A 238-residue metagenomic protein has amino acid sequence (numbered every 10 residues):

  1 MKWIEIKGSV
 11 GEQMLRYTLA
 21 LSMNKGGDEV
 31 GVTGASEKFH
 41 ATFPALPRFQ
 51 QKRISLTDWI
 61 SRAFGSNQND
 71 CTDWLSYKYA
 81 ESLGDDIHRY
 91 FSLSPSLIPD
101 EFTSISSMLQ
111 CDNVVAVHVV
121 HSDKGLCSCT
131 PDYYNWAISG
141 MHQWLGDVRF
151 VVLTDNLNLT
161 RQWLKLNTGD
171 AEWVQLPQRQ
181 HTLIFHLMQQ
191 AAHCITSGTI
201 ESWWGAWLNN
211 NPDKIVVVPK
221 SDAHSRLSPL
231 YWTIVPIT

Functional and structural regions predicted by a protein language model:
M1-K7, E29-V32, C111-H121, R149-V152: Short hydrophobic beta-strand segments
E5-L15, K124-S128: A short, glycine/small-residue-rich beta-strand->loop->alpha-helix junction that serves as a flexible
V10, L145-L227, Y231-I234: Donor-binding and catalytic core of enzymes assembling or modifying cell-surface/extracellular glycoconjugates
R16-M23: Short amphipathic alpha-helix
G27, D112, Q190-A192: Short, well-ordered alpha-helix to beta-strand connector turns
A35-D147: Secretory-pathway luminal glycosyltransferase catalytic domains
F43-I54, N69-D73, L164-L176, S228-T238: Active-site regions of enzymes building and remodeling cell-envelope glycoconjugates
